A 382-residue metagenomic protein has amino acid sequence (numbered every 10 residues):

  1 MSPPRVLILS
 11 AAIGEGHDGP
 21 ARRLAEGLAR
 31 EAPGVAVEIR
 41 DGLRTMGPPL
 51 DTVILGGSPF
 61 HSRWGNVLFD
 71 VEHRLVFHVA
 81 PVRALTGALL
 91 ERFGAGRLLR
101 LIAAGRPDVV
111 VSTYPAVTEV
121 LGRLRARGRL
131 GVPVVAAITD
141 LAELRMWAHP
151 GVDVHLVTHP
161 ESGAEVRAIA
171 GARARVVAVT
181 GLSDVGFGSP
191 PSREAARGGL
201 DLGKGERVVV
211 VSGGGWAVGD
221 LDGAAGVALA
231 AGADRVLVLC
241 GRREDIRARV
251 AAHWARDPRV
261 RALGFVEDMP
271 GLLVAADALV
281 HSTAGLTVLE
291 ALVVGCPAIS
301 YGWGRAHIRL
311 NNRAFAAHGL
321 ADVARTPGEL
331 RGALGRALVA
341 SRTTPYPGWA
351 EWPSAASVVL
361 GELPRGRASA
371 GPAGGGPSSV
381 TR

Functional and structural regions predicted by a protein language model:
R23, G27-L101: Conserved N-terminal ligand/cofactor-binding loop architecture of enzyme catalytic domains
R74-I169, A178-V179: Active-site and donor-binding regions of nucleotide-sugar-utilizing enzymes
V154-V208, S212-G215, D245: A nucleotide-sugar donor-handling region in carbohydrate enzymes
L202-A275: Donor-nucleotide binding loops and adjacent catalytic segments primarily of GT-B fold Leloir glycosyltransferases
V274-S282: Acidic donor-binding loop of glycosyltransferase active sites
V288, L292-A333: Catalytic binding pocket for nucleotide-activated donors in carbohydrate/polymer assembly enzymes
D322, P327-W349, R365-A370: Conserved donor-nucleotide binding/catalytic region of nucleotide-linked donor-dependent transferases
W349-R382: C-terminal alpha-helical cap of glycosyltransferases
